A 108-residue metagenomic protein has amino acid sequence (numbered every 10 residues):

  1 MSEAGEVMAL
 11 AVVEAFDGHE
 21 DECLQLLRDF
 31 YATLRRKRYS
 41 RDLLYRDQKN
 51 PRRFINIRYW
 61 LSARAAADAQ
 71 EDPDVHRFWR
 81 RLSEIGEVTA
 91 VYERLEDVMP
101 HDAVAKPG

Functional and structural regions predicted by a protein language model:
M1-H76, R80-G108: Short S/T/G/P-rich N-terminal loop/turn motif that feeds into the first structured element of a domain
